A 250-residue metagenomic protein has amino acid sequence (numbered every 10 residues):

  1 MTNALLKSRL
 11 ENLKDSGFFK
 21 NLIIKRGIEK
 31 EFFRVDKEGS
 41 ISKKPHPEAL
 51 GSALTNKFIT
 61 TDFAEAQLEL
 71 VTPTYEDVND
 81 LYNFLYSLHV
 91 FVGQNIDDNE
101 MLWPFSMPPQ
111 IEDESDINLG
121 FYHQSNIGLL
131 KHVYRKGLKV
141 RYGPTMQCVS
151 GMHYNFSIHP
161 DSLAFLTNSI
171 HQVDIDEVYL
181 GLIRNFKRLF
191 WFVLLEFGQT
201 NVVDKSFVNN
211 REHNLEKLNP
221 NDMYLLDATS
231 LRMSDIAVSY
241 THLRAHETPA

Functional and structural regions predicted by a protein language model:
M1-K139, M146-C148, G181, W191: Terminal catalytic/cofactor-binding subdomain
K37, I41-K44, N79, L163-L166 (+2 more regions): Short helix/loop capping segments that flank catalytic or ligand/cofactor-binding pockets
Y86, V90, Q94-D97, L194-K205 (+1 more regions): N-terminal accessory scaffold of Fe(II)-dependent oxygenases
F105, N155-S157, S234: Generic beta-strand/beta-sheet core signal
I117-S125, D161, H213-P220: Short, charged low-complexity intrinsically disordered segments located at boundaries of structured domains
V133-L215: Internal, well-ordered domain-core segments that constitute the primary functional module of diverse proteins
D222-D227, R232-Y240: Domain-level detector for long, ordered catalytic/regulatory cores in large eukaryotic signaling and trafficking
H242-A245, P249-A250: Single conserved hydrophobic/aromatic residue that forms the stacking wall/gate of nucleotide- or nucleobase-binding
